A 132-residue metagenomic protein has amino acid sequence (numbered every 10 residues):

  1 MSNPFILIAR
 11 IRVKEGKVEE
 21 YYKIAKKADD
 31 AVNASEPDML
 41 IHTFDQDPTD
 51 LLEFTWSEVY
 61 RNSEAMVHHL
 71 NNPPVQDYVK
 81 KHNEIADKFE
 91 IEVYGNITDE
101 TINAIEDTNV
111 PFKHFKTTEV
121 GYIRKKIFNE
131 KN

Functional and structural regions predicted by a protein language model:
M1-P4, R124-N132: Basic/polar N-terminal segments that are highly enriched at the extreme N-terminus, encompassing both cleavable
P4-R12: Active-site-flanking beta-strand signature of metal-NTP-handling nucleotidyl enzymes and homologous cyclase-like
R12-G16, Y60-S63: Structural beta->alpha junctions
G16-Y21, M66-V67: Short, conserved charged micro-motifs
A25, D29: Short amphipathic alpha-helical/adjacent loop interface patches that line ligand and macromolecule-binding sites
A31-L40, V59-E119: An amphipathic, aromatic/His-enriched active-site/gating alpha helix that lines ligand/cofactor pockets
D45-L51, N83-A86: A short beta-turn/loop motif at secondary-structure boundaries
